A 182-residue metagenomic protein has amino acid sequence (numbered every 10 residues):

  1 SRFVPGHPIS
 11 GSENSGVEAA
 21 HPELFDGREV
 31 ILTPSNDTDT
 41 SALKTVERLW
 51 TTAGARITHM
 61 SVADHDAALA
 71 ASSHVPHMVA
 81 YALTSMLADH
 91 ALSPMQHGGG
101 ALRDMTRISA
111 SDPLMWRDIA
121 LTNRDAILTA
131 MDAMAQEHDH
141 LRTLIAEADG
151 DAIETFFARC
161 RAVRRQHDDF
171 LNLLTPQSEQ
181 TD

Functional and structural regions predicted by a protein language model:
S1-L24: Rossmann-fold NAD(P)-binding glycine/threonine-rich loop
S10-E13, T38-D39, I127: Alpha-helix N-cap/loop-to-helix initiation residues
P22-I108: Internal alpha-helical scaffold of NAD(P)-dependent oxidoreductase catalytic cores
E47, P76, A80, A135 (+3 more regions): Structural signal for well-ordered, non-membrane alpha-helices
L83-H90, R142-D149, D168-L171, T175: Long, hydrophobic, amphipathic alpha-helical segments used as structural scaffolds
S93-C160: Interdomain hinge/lid region at the active-site interface of Rossmann-like NAD(P)-dependent oxidoreductases
Q136, L144, E154-D182: Long, low-complexity C-terminal extensions of enzymes
